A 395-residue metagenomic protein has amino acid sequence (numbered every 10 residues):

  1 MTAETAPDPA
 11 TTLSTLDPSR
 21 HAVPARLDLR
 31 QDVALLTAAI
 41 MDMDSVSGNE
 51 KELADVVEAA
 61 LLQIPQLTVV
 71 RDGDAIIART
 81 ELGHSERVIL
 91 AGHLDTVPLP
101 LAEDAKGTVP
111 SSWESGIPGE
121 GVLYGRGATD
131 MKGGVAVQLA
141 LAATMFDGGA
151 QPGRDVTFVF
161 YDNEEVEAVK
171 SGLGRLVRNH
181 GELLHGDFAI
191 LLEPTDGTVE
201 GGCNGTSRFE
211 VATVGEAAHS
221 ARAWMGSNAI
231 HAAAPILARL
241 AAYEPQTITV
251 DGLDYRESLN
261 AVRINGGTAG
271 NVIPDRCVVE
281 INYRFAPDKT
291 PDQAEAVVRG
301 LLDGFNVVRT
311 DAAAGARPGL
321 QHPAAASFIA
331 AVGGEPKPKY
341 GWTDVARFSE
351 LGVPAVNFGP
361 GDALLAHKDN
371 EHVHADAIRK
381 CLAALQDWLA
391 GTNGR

Functional and structural regions predicted by a protein language model:
M1-P18, P194, G201-G202, R208-R395: Metal-dependent amide/peptide-bond hydrolase catalytic core, centered on the "pita-bread" metallohydrolase fold
T2-A128, F146-P152, D362: Acidic/His- and Gly-rich active-site-bordering loop/insert found across diverse amide/peptide-bond hydrolases
K51-D55, V135, D292-R299: Short, surface-exposed alpha-helical segments at coil->helix boundaries
A91-G92, V159-Y161, A189-E193, A212-V214 (+1 more regions): Short beta-strand segments
G116-G121, L141-F158, L183-L184, L240-V250 (+2 more regions): Phosphate-handling active-site elements
L123-A136, G149, S227-I230, H372-R379: Short, conserved micro-motifs enriched in small and acidic residues
M131-N204: Acidic/histidine-rich catalytic neighborhood of metal-dependent amide-processing enzymes
